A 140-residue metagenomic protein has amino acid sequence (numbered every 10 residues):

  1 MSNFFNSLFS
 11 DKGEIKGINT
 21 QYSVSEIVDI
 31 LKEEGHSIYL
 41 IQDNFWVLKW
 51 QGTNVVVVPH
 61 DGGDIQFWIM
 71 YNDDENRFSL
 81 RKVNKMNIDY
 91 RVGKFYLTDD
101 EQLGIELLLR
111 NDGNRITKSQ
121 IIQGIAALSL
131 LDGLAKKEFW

Functional and structural regions predicted by a protein language model:
M1-N54, L97: Charge-rich, low-complexity N-terminal segments
N19, S23-E26, E75-S79, Q120-A127: Short amphipathic alpha-helical segments
I38, Y90-G93, D132-A135: Short secondary-structure junctions and interdomain/linker hinges
W46-I65, I69-M70: Short N-terminal mixed-charge amphipathic segments
V58, R77-S79, R115: Short acidic, gly/pro-rich beta-turn/loop elements at beta-sheet edges and active-site/ligand-binding grooves
D64-L107: Short, internal acidic amphipathic alpha-helical interface segments that mediate docking to partner proteins
Y96-A126, L130, K136-W140: Well-ordered alpha/beta subsegment
